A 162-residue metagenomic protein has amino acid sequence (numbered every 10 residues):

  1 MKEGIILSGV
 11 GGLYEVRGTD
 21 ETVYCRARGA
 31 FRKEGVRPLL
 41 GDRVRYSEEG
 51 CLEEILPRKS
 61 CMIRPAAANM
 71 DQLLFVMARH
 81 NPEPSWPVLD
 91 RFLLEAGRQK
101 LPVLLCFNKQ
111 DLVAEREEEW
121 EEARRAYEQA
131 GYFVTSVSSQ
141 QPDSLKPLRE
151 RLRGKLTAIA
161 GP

Functional and structural regions predicted by a protein language model:
M1-W86: N-terminal accessory targeting/assembly segments
S8-V10, Q99, E128: Short flexible coil/turn linkers enriched for glycine and charged/polar residues that connect secondary-structure
D42, L93-L94, R125, E150: Surface-exposed alpha-helical segments enriched in charged/polar residues
C51, R79-P82, K109-V113, Q140-D143: Conserved nucleotide-binding/hydrolysis micro-motifs of P-loop NTPases
P65-A68, G97-Q99, R151: Conserved catalytic network of the ASCE P-loop NTPase/AAA+ motor domain
M70-M77, R98-Q110, G131-V137: Conserved beta-strand/loop subsegment of P-loop NTPase cores
P87-P102: Histidine-anchored nucleotide/phosphate-binding helix
L112-P162: Canonical P-loop GTPase G-domain recognition
